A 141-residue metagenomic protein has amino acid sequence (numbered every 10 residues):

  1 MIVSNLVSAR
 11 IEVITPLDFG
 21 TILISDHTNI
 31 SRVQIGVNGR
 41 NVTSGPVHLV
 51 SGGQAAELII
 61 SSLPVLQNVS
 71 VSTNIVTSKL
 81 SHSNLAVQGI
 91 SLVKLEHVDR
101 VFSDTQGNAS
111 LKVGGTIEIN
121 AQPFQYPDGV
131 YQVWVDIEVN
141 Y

Functional and structural regions predicted by a protein language model:
M1-S72, V101-Y141: N-terminal small/polar-rich segments of proteins
V71-D99: Surface-exposed binding patches on compact interaction domains or structured appendages
